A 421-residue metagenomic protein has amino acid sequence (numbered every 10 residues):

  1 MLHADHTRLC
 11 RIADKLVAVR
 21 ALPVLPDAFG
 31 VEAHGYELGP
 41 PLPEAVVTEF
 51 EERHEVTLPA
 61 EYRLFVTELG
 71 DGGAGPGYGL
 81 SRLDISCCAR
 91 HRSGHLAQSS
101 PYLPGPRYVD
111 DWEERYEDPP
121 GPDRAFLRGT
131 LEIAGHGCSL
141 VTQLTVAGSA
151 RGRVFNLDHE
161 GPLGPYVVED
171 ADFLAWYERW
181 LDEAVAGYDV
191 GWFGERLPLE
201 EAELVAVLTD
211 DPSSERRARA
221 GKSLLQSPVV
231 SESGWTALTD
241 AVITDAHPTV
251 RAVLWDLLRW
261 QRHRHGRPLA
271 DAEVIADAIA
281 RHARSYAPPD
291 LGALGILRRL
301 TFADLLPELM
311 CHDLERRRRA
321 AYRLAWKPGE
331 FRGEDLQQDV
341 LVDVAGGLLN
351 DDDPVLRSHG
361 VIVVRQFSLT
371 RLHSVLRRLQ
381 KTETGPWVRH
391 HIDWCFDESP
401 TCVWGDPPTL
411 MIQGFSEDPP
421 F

Functional and structural regions predicted by a protein language model:
M1-G137, Q261, D313-E315, A325 (+4 more regions): A surface-exposed partner-binding patch
L69-A74, Y78, W255-I275: Charged low-complexity stretches with an acidic bias
D71-G75, E117, R128, C138-V141 (+6 more regions): Acidic interaction surfaces
W112-E203, A278-H282: Long, contiguous interaction/recruitment modules in multidomain scaffold/adaptor proteins
E183-T249, V253, R264: Alpha-solenoid helical-repeat scaffolds
G191-E195, A218-V229, T249-R267, R281-L300 (+4 more regions): Structural detector for internal amphipathic alpha-helices that build alpha-solenoid repeat scaffolds
P198-L208, V230-I243, H263-R281, R299-M310 (+3 more regions): Amphipathic alpha-helical scaffolding segments comprising HEAT/armadillo-like alpha-solenoid repeats
D211-P212, D245-A246, C311-H312, D351-D352 (+1 more regions): Short coil/turn segments at helix-helix junctions and helix-capping linkers within large alpha-helical proteins
